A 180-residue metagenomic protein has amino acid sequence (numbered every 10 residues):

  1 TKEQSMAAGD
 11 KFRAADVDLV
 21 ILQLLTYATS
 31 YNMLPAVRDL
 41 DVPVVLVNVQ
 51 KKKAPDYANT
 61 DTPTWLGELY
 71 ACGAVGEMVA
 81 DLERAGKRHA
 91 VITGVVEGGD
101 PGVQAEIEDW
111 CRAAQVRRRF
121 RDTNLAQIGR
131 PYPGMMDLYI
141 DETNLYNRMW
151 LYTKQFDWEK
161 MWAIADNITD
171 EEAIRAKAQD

Functional and structural regions predicted by a protein language model:
T1-D180: An N-terminal assembly and electron-transfer interface module characteristic of large anaerobic redox and radical
